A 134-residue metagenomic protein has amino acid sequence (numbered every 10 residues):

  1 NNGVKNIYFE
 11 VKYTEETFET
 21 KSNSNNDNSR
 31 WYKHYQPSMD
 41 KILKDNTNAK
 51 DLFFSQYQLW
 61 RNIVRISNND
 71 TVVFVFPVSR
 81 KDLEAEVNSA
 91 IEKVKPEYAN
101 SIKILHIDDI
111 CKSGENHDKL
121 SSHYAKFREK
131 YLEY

Functional and structural regions predicted by a protein language model:
N1-Y8, E16: Active-site beta-strand-loop-beta-strand hairpin of nuclease catalytic cores that positions key catalytic residues
N6-E10, V73-F76: A structural signal for short, well-ordered beta-strand segments and their strand-loop junctions that often border
E15-T20, K81-A85: Short catalytic/ligand-binding loop motif for oxyanion handling, primarily in non-cytosolic enzymes, centered on
T17-F74: Acidic, metal/cofactor-coordinating or nucleic-acid-engaging core segments within structured domains
L52, L59-I63, S67-Y134: Non-catalytic C-terminal interaction segments of nucleic acid-processing enzymes
